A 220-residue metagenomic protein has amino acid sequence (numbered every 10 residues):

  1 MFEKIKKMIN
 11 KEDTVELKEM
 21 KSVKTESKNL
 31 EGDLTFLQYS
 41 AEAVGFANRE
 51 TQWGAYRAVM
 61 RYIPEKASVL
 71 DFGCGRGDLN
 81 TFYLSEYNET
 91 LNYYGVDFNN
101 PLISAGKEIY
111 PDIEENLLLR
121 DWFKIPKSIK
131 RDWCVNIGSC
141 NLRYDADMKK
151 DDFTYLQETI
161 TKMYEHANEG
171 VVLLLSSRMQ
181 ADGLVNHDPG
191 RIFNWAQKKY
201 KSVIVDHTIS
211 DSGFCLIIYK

Functional and structural regions predicted by a protein language model:
M1-S40: N-terminal, positively charged/glycine-rich alpha-helical extensions of SAM-dependent methyltransferases
E50-E65, F82: Conserved alpha-helix/loop element of class I SAM-dependent methyltransferases that forms part of the SAM/SAH-binding
A67-G75: Conserved class I S-adenosyl-L-methionine
D78-E114, L119: Class I SAM-dependent methyltransferase SAM/SAH-binding core
K124-I129: Short conserved loop adjoining the S-adenosyl-L-methionine
W133-F153: A short SAM/SAH-binding and catalytic strip from SAM-dependent methyltransferases
A167-S176: Conserved beta-strand signature within the Rossmann-like core of class I S-adenosyl-L-methionine
D182-K220: Class I S-adenosyl-L-methionine
